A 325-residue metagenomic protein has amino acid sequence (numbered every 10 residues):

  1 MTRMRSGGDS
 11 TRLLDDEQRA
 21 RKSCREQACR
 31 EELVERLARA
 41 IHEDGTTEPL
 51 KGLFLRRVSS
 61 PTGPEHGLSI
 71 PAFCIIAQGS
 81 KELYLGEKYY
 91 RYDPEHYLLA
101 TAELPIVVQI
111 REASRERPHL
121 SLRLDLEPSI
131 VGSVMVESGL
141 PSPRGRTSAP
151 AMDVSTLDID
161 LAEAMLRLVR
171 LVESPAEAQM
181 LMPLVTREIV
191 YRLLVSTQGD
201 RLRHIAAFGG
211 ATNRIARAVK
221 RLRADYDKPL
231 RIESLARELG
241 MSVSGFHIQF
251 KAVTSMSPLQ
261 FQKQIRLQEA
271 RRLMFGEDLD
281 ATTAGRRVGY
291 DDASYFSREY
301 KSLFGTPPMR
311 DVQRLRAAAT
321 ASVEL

Functional and structural regions predicted by a protein language model:
M1-L14, A321-L325: Intrinsically disordered, low-complexity and often Lys/Arg-enriched segments
G7, R12-E32, V131-E188, R192-L193 (+2 more regions): Amphipathic alpha-helical segments enriched in hydrophobic/aromatic residues interleaved with Lys/Arg
C24-S60: N-terminal, Lys/Arg-enriched amphipathic/low-complexity engagement segments that precede the first folded domain
G45-S142: N-terminal regulatory/effector-sensing and dimerization cores that precede helix-turn-helix DNA-binding domains
E82, P229, D278-L279: Residue at a beta-strand N-cap/secondary-structure junction
E188, R192-Q198, I205-F208, R223 (+2 more regions): Basic/polar phosphate-binding segments, predominantly the helix-turn-helix DNA-binding elements of transcriptional
N213-A216, S255-V288, R310, L315-L325: Hydrophobic, well-ordered secondary-structure segments that either form specific early membrane-associated helices used
L222-D225, M274: Short helix-to-turn junction characteristic of helix-turn-helix DNA-binding domains, especially the helix
